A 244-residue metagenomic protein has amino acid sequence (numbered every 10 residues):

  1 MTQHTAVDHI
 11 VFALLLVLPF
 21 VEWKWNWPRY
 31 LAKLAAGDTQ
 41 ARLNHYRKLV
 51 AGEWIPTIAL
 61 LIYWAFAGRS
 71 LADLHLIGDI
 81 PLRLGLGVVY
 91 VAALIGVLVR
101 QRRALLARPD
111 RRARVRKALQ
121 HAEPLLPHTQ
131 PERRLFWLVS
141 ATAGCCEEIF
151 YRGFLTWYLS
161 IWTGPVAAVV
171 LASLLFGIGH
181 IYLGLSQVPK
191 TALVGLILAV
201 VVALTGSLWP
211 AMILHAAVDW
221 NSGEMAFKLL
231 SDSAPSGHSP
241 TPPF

Functional and structural regions predicted by a protein language model:
M1-R83, G223-F244: N-terminal, membrane-interfacial amphipathic/helix-forming hydrophobic leader that caps and precedes the first
V17-V21, Q120-F244: Transmembrane helix-loop-helix hairpins at the membrane interface of multi-pass integral membrane proteins
L18-E22, P56, L60, Y90-L98 (+3 more regions): Alpha-helical transmembrane segments of multipass membrane proteins
W23-A32, R103-L106, G153, W157: Short helix-terminus and kink motifs of transmembrane alpha helices, predominantly at the cytoplasmic interface
K24, P28, L61-R69, I95-V99 (+5 more regions): Short hydrophobic alpha-helical membrane-anchoring segments
K33-A36, N44-R47, D110-R116, E147 (+3 more regions): N-terminal start-of-chain detector that recognizes signal peptides and the immediate post-cleavage beginning
A41-L43, A65-A143, I161, S231-F244: Juxtamembrane helix-loop-helix connectors linking adjacent transmembrane helices in multi-pass membrane enzymes
